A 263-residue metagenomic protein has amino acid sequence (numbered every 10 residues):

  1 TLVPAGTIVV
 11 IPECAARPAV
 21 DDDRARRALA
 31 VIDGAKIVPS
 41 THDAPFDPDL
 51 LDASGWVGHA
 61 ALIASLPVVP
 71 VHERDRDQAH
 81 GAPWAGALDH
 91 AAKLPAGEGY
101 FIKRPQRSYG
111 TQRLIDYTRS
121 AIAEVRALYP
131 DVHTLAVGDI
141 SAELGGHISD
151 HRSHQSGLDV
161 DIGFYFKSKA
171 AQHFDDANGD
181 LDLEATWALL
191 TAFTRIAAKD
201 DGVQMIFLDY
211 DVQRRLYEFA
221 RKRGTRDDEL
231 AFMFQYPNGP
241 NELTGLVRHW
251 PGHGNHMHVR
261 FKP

Functional and structural regions predicted by a protein language model:
L2-D43, D49, V57-G58: SH3/SH3-like beta-barrel superfamily modules
L2-V3, Y129-P130, S153-G157, W250-H253: Extracellular/periplasmic catalytic domains that process cell-envelope and extracellular macromolecules
A16-R17, I37, S141-G145, F166-A170 (+2 more regions): Solvent-exposed loop/turn segments at secondary-structure junctions within structured extracellular/periplasmic domains
H42-D47, P83, A171-P263: Catalytic cores and adjacent binding grooves of peptidoglycan-active enzymes
L62, P67-V137, A188, A192 (+2 more regions): Active-site acidic/histidine clusters and adjacent loop/turn architecture that either coordinate catalytic ions
G99-R113, H147-H151, A171-L183: Second-shell loop/turn segments in exported
Y117-D150, M205-D211, Y217, R221 (+1 more regions): Extended, low-complexity, intrinsically disordered C-terminal regulatory tails of eukaryotic serine/threonine kinases
I148-F166: Short, surface-exposed glycine/acidic/tryptophan-bearing loops
